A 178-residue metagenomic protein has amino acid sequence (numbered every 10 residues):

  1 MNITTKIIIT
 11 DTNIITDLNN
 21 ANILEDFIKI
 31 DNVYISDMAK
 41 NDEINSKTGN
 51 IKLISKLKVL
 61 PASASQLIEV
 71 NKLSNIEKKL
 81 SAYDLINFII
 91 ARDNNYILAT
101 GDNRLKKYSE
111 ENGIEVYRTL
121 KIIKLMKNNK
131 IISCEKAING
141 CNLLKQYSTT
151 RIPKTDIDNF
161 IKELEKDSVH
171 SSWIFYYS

Functional and structural regions predicted by a protein language model:
M1-Y96, N103-K106, I114, C141 (+2 more regions): Active-site-proximal, substrate-binding regions of enzyme catalytic domains and RNA-binding/basic surfaces
I44, Y108-S109, K127, L144: Short secondary-structure boundary/hinge segments and terminal tails
E111-Y117: A short alpha->loop->secondary-structure connector
T119-K121: Short beta->alpha connector loops at strand-helix junctions that form conserved, small/polar/Pro-enriched
I123-E165: Hydrophobic alpha-helical interaction segments
